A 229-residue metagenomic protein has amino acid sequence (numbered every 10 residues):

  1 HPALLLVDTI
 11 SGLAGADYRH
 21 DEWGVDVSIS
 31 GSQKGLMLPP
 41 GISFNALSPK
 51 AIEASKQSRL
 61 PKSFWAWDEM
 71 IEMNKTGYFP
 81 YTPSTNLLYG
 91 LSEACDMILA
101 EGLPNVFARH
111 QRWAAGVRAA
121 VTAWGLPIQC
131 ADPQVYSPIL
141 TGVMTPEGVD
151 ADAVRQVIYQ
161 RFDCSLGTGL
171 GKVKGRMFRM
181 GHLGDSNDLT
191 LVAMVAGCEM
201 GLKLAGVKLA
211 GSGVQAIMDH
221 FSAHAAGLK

Functional and structural regions predicted by a protein language model:
H1-H20: Catalytic PLP-binding core of fold-type I/II PLP enzymes
L5-T9, S28-G31, L38, C130 (+1 more regions): General beta-strand structural signal in soluble alpha/beta enzymes
D21-Q33: Conserved active-site segment immediately N-terminal to the catalytic lysine that forms the internal aldimine
Q33-A123, K229: Active-site C-terminal subdomain of aminotransferase-like
E101-R109, A123-D132, G169-G171, A205-A216: Flexible, glycine/charged-enriched surface loops at secondary-structure junctions
P127-R161: Conserved PLP-binding catalytic core of the aspartate aminotransferase-like
I158-L166, M200-L202: A common structural junction motif
K172, R176-K229: PLP-dependent enzyme catalytic core of the Aspartate aminotransferase-like
